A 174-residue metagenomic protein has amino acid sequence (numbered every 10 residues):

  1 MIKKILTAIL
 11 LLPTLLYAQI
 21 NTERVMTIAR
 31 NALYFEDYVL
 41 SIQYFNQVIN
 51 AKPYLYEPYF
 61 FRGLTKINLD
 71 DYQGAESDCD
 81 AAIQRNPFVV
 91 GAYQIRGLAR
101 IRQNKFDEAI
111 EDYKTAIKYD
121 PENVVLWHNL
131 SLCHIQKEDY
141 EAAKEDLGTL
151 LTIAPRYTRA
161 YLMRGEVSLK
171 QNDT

Functional and structural regions predicted by a protein language model:
N21-E23, Y56-E57, V90-G91, V124-V125 (+1 more regions): Helix-start (N-cap) detector for alpha-helical repeat units in TPR-like alpha-solenoids, especially tetratricopeptide
Y34-F35, N68, R102, Q136 (+1 more regions): Register position in tetratricopeptide repeats
